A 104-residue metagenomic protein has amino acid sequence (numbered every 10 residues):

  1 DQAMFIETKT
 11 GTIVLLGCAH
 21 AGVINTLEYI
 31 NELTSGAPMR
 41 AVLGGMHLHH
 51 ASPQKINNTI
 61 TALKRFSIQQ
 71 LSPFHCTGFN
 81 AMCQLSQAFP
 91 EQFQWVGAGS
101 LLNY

Functional and structural regions predicted by a protein language model:
A3, K9-V14, C18-A98: Cap/insert and terminal regions of metallo-dependent hydrolase folds
T8-K9, Y104: Short acidic-glycine loop/turn motifs at beta-strand connectors
G99-N103: A short, charged, Gly/Pro-tolerant segment at domain boundaries
